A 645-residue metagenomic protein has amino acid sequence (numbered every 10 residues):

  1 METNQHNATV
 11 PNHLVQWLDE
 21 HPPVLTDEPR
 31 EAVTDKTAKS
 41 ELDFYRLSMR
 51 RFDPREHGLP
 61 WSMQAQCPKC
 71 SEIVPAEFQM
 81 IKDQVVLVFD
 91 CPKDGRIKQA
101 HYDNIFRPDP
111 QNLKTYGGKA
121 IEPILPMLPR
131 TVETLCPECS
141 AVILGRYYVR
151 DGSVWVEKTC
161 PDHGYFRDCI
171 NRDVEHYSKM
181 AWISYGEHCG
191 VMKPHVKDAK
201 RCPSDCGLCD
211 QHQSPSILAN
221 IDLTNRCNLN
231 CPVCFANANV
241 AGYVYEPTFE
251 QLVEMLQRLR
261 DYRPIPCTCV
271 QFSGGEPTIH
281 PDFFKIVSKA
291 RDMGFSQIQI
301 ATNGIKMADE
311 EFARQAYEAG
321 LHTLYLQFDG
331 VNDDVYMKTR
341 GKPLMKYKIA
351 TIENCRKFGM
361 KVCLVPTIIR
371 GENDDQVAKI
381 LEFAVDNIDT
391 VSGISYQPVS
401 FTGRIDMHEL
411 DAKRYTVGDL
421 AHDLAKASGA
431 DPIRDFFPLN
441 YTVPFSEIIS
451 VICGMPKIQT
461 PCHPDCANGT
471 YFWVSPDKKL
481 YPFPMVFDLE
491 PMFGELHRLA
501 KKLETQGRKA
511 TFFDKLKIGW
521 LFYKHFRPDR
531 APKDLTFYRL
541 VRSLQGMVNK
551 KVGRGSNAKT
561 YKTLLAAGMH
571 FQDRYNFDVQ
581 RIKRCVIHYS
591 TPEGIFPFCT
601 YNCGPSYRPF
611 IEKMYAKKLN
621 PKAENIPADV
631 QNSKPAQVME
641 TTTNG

Functional and structural regions predicted by a protein language model:
H6, N12-V33, K357-K559, T642: Radical SAM enzyme [4Fe-4S]-AdoMet core and its adjacent flexible, acidic and glycine-rich loops/tails across
H6-G58, N104-M127, Y177-C202, C206: Short, intrinsically disordered terminal segments enriched in charged and Pro/Gly residues
D43-R55, K69-E77, Y116-P123, C139-G145 (+1 more regions): Short Cys/His-rich Zn2+-coordinating modules
P54-S62, Q79-Q84, P123-T131, Y148-S153 (+1 more regions): Short, flexible, mixed-charge glycine/proline-rich loop motifs that serve as phosphate/nucleic-acid-contacting
C67-C70, C91, C136-C139, C160 (+1 more regions): Short cysteine-rich clusters marking metal-coordination/redox-active sites
D90-K98, Y102, Y148, G152-Y177 (+1 more regions): Conserved alpha-helical substructure of the radical SAM core
L252-Q271, H280-P398: Radical SAM/AdoMet-radical enzyme domain recognition
V541-N644: C-terminal target-recognition/interaction regions appended to catalytic cores
